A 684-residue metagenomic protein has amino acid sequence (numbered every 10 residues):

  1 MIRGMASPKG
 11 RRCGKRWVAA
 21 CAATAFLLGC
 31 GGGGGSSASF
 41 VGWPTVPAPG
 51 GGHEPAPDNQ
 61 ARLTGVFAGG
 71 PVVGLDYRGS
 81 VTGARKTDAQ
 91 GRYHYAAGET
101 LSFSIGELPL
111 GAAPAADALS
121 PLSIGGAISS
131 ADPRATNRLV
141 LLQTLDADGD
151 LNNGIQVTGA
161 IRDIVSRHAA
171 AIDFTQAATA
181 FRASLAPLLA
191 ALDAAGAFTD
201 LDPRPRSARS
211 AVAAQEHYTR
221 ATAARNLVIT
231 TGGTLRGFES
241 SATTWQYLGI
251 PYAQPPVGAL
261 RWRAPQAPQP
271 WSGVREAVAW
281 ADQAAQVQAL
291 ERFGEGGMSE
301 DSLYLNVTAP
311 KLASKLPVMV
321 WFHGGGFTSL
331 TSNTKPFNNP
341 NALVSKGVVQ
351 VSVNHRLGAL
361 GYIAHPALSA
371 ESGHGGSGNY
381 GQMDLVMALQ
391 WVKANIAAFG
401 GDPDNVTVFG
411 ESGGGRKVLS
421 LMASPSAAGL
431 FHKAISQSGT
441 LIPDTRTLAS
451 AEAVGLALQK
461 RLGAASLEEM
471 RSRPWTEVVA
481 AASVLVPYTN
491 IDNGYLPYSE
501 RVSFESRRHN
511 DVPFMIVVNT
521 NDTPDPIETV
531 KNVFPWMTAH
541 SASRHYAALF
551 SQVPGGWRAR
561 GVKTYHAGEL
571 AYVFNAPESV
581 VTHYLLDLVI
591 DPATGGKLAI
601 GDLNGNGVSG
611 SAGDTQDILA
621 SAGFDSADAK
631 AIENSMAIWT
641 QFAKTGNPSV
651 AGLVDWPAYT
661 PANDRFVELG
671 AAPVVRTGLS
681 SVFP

Functional and structural regions predicted by a protein language model:
L27-G29: C-terminal motif of bacterial Sec signal peptides marking the signal peptidase cleavage site
S36-A224: Feature for extracytoplasmic/surface-facing segments of secreted or surface-associated proteins, emphasizing
A221-G376, Y584-T594, G601-D602, G607-V608 (+3 more regions): Non-catalytic accessory segments of hydrolases
L290-F293, M387-Q390, A394, A428 (+2 more regions): Substrate-access "cap/lid" subdomains that shape and gate the entrance to catalytic or ligand-binding pockets
S302, H374-A397, A453: Alpha/beta-hydrolase active-site loop
P317, G400-E411: Alpha/beta-hydrolase fold nucleophile elbow
G415-A427: Short glycine-enriched nucleophile-adjacent loop and the immediately C-terminal alpha-helix near the catalytic center
V484-V486, N490-P684: C-terminal subdomain of alpha/beta-hydrolase-fold enzymes, centered on the catalytic histidine and its supporting
